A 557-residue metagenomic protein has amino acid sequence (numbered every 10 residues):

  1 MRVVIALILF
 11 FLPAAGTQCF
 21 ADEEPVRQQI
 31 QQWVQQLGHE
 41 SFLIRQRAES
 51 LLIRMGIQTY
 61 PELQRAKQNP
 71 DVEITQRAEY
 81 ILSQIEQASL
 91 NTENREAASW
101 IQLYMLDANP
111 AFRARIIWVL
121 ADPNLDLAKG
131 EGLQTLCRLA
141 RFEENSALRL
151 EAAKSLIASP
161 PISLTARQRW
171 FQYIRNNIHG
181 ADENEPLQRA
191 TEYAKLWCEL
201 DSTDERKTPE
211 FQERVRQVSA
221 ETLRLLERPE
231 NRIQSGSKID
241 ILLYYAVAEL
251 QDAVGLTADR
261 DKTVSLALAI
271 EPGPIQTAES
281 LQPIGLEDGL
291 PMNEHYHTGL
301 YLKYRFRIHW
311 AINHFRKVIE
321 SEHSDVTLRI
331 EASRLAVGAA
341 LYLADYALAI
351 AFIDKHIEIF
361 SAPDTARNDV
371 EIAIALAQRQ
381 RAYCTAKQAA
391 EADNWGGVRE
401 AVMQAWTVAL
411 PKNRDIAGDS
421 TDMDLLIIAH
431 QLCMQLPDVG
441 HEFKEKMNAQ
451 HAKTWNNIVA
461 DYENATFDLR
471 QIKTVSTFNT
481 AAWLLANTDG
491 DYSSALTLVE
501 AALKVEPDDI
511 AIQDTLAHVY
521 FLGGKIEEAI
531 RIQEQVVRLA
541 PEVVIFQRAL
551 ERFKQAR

Functional and structural regions predicted by a protein language model:
C19-I239: Extended repeat-based scaffolds of very large eukaryotic assembly and lipid-transport proteins
E93, K303, F443-W455, E463-F521: Alpha-helical adaptor scaffolds
K238, P272, G289, H323 (+8 more regions): Short coil turns that delineate tetratricopeptide repeat
L243, Q276-T277, E294, L328 (+6 more regions): TPR alpha-solenoid repeat register
E249, L300, R334, G338 (+7 more regions): Residue-level recognition of tetratricopeptide repeat
V254, R305, L343, Q388 (+5 more regions): Structural motif corresponding to the intra-repeat A-B loop/turn of tetratricopeptide repeats
R260, A311, A349, V398 (+4 more regions): Single-residue signature of alpha-solenoid repeat helices
